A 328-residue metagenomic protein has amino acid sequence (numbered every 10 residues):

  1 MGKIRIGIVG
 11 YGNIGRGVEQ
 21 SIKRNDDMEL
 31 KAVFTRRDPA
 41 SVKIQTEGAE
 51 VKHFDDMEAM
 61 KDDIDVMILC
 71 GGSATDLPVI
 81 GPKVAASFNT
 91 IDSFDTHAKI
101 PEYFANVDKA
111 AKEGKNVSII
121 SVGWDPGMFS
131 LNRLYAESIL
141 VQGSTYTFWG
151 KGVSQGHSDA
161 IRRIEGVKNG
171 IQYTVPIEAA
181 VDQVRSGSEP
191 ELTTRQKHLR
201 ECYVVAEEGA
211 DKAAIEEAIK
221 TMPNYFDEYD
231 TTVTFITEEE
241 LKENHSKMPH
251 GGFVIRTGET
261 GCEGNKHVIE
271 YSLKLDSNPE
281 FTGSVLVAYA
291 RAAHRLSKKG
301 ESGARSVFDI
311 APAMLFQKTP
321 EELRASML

Functional and structural regions predicted by a protein language model:
R5, R16-G17, R24-M57, V153-A290: C-terminal substrate-binding/catalytic lobe of Rossmann-fold NAD(P)-dependent oxidoreductases
Y11: Glycine-rich Rossmann-fold phosphate-binding loop(s) that bind the pyrophosphate of adenine dinucleotide cofactors
M57-V66, A74-S93: Rossmann-fold NAD(P) dinucleotide-binding segment
D92-S93, S118-V122, F148, I171-Q172: General beta-strand structural signal in soluble alpha/beta enzymes
F94-S118: Rossmann-fold NAD(P)-binding glycine/threonine-rich loop
M128-S144, D159-N169, A292: Oxidoreductase and adenylate-handling cofactor-binding alpha/beta cores
H267-L328: NAD(P)-dependent Rossmann-like dehydrogenase/reductase catalytic/cofactor-binding core
